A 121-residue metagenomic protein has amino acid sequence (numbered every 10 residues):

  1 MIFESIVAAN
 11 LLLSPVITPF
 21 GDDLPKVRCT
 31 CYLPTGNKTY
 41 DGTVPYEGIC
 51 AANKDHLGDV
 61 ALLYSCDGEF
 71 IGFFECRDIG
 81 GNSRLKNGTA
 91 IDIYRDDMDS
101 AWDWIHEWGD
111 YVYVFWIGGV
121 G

Functional and structural regions predicted by a protein language model:
I2, N10-G121: Solvent-exposed, well-ordered loop and adjacent helix/strand elements within mature globular domains that form
